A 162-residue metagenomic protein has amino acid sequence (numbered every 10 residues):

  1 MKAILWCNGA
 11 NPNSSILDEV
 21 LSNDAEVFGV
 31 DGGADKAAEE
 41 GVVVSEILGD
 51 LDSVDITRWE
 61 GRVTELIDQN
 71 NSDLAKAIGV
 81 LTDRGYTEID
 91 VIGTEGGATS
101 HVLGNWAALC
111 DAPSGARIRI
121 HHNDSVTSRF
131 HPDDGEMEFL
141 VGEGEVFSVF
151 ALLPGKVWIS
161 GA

Functional and structural regions predicted by a protein language model:
M1-R58: N-terminal beta-strand-loop-alpha-helix module at the start of alpha/beta ligand-binding or catalytic domains
A34-A37, V54-I56, A98-T99, D124-R129: Short gly/pro/ser/thr-enriched loop/turn and capping motifs at secondary-structure boundaries
A38-E40, T82-G85: Non-catalytic positions within long, well-ordered alpha-helices that form the structural scaffold/packing of enzyme
V63-D83: Short phosphate-binding loop-to-helix
T99-D111: Short Gly/Thr/Asp-enriched flexible loops that form oxyanion-binding sites at enzyme active sites
P113-S128: Short, acidic/small-residue loops that bind anionic groups at enzyme active sites
S125, F130-A162: Long, charged alpha-helical interface segments
